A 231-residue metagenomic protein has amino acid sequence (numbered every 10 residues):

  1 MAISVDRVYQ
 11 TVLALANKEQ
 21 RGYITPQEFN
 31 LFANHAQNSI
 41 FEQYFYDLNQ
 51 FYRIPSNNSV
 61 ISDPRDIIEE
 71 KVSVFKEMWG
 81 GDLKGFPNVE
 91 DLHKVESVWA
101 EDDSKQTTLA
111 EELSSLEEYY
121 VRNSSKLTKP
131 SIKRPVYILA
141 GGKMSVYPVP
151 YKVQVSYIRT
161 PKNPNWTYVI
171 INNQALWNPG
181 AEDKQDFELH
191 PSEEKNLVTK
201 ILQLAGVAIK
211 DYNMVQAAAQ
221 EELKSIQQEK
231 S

Functional and structural regions predicted by a protein language model:
M1-S231: Glycine-enriched, solvent-exposed interface loops adjoining structured elements
